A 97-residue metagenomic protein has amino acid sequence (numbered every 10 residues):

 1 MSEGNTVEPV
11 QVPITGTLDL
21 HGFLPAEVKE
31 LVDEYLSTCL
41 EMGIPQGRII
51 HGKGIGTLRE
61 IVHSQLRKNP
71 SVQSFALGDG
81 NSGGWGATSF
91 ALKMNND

Functional and structural regions predicted by a protein language model:
M1-D97: Long, charged, low-complexity intrinsically disordered regions
